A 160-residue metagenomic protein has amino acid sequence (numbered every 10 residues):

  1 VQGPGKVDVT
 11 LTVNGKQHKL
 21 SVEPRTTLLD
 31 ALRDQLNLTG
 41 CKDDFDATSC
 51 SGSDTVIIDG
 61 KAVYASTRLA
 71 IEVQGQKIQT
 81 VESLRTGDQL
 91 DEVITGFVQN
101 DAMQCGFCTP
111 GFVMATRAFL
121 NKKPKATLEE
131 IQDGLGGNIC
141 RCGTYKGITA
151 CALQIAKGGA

Functional and structural regions predicted by a protein language model:
V1-A160: Signature of N-terminal electron-transfer/Fe-S-associated modules in redox systems
